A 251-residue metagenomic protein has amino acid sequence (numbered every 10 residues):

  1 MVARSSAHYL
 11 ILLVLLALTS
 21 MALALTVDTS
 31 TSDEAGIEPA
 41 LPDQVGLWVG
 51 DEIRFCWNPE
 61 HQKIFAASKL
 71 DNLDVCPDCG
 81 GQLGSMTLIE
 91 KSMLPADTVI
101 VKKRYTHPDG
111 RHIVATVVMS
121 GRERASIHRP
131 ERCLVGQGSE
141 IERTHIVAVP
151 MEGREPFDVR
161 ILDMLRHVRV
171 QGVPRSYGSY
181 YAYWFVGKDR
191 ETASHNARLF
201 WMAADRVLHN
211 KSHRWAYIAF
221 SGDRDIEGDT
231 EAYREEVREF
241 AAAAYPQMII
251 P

Functional and structural regions predicted by a protein language model:
S5-S20, V27, I53-W57, H145-P251: A short, solvent-exposed beta-edge/loop patch
D28-G46, I53: Alpha-helical transmembrane signal-anchor/signal-peptide segments
S30-E34, S68, N72-E90, Y233-P251: Soluble extracytoplasmic regions of secretory-pathway and membrane proteins
Q44-L47, C56-S68: Short, intrinsically disordered, charge-biased short linear motifs at domain edges
G46, R111, R214-A216: A generic secondary-structure signal marking the coil-to-beta-strand transition
G46-V49, Y245: Short amphipathic alpha-helical segments enriched in leucine
V49-D51, I64, S68-L208: Short, solvent-exposed recognition patches
